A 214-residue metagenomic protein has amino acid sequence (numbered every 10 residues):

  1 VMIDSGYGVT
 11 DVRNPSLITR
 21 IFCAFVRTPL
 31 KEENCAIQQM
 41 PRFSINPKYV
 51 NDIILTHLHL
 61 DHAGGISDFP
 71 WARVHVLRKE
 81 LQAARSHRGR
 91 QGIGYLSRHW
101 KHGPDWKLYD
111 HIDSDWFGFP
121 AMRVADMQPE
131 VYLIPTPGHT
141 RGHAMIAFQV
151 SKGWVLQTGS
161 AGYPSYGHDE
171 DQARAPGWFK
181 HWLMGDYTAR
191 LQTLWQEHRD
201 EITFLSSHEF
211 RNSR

Functional and structural regions predicted by a protein language model:
V1-A36, I146-A161: Conserved beta-strand hairpin/beta-sheet module of binuclear metal-dependent hydrolase folds, prominently
G6-T10, H75-L81: Conserved catalytic scaffold of divalent metal-dependent phosphoesterases
G8-V9, H111-D115, P120-P137, R141-R211: Metallo-beta-lactamase
S16-V76: Active-site metal-binding motif and surrounding structural segment of the metallo-beta-lactamase
T28-I45, Y49, R78-P135, K180-E201: Metallo-beta-lactamase
R73-R78, Q157-G159: Short hydrophobic/aromatic-enriched beta-strand-loop microsegments
H75-V76, R85-Y95, H99-G103, S165-R174 (+1 more regions): C-terminal/domain-terminus segments
